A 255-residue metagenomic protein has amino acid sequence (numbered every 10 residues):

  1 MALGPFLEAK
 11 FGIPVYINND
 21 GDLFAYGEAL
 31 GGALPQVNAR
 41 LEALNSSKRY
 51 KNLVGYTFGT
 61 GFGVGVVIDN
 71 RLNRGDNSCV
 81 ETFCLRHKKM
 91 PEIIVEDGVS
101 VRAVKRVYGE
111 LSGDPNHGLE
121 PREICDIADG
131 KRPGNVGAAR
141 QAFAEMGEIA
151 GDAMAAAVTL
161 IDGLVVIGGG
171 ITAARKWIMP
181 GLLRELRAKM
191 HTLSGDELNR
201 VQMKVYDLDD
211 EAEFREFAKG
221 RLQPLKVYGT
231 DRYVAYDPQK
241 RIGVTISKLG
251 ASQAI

Functional and structural regions predicted by a protein language model:
M1-I93, G250-I255: Phosphate-binding/catalytic loop of phosphoryl-transfer enzymes
P5, A9-I13, R40-S46, R86-I255: ATP-binding/phosphotransfer module of carbohydrate and carboxylate kinases, centering on a glycine-rich
